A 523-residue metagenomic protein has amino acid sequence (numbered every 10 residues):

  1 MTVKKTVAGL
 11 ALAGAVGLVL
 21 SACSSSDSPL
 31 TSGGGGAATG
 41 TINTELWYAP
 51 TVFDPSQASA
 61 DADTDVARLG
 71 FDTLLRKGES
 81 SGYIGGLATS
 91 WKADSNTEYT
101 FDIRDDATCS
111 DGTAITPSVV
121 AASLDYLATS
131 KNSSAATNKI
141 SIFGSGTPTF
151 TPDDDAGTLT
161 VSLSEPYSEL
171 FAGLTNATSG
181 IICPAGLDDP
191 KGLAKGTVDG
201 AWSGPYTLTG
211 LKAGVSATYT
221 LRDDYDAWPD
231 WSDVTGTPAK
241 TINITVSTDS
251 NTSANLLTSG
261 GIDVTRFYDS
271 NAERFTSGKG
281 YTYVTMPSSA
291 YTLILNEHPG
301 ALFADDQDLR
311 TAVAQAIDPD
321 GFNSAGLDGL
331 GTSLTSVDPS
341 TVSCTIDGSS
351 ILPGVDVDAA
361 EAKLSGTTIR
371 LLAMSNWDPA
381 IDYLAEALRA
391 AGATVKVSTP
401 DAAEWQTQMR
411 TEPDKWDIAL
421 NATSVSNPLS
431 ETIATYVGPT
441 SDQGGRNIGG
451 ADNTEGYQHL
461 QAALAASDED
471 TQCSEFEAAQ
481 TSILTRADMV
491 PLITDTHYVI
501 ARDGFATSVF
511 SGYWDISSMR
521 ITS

Functional and structural regions predicted by a protein language model:
E45-D94, D125, A201: N-terminal lobe/hinge region of extracytoplasmic solute-binding protein
K92, T137-L187, G210-K212: Surface-exposed binding/hinge segments that line and control ligand-binding clefts or catalytic entry sites
T175-G236, T241: Gly/Pro-rich hinge or "lid" segments in bacterial periplasmic/extracellular proteins
Y225-F275: Ligand-site clamp/hinge motif
T276, L302-V342, P379-A380, I483-D488: Periplasmic-binding protein-like
D328-S365, A373-P379: Structural transition elements
K396-Q406, A434-D503, S523: Extracytoplasmic/peripheral linker and loop segments enriched in polar/acidic and small residues with frequent Thr/Pro
V499-S523: Long beta-strand-rich cores associated with HINT superfamily self-processing modules
